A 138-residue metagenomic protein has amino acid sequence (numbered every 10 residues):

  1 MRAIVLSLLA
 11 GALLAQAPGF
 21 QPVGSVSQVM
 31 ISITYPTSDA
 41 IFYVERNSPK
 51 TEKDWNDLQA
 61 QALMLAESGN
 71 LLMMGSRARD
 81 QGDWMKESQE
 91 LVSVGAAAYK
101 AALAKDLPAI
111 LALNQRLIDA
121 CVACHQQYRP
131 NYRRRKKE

Functional and structural regions predicted by a protein language model:
M1-R2, V23: Low-complexity, intrinsically disordered short peptide segments enriched in small/polar/basic residues
A3-L13: Sec-dependent N-terminal signal peptides
Q16-E138: Sequence context surrounding c-type heme c attachment/ligation sites in exported
